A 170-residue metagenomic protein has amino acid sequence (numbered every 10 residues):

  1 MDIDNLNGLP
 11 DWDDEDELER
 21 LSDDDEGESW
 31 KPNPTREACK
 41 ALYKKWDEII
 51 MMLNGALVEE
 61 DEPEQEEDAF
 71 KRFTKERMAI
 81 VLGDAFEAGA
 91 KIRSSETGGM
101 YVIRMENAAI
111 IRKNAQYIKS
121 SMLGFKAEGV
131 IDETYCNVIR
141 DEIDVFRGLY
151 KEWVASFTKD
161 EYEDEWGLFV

Functional and structural regions predicted by a protein language model:
M1-V170: Amphipathic alpha-helical assembly/interaction segments
